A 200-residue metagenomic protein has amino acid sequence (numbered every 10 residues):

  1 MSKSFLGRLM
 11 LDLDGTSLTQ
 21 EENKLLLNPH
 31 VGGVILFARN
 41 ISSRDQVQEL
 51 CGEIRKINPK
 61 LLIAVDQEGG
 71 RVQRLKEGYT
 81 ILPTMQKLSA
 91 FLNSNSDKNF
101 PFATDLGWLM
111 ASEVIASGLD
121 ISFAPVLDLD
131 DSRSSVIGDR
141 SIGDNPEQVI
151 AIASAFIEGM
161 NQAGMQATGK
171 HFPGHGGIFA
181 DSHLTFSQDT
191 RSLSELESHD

Functional and structural regions predicted by a protein language model:
M1-L18, F156: Boundary/entry segment of secreted carbohydrate-active catalytic domains
R8, L62, Q166: Hydrophobic "anchor" residues on beta-strands that sit immediately upstream of conserved functional sites
D14-L27, F102-E113, E197-H199: Short, acidic/polar
E22-N23, C51, A111, A153 (+1 more regions): Generic hydrophobic/aromatic pocket-lining and core-packing "Φ" positions
H30-V149, H171, G176-T190: Enzymes and membrane/adaptor proteins characterized by extended Gly/Ser/Thr/Asp/Glu-rich, aromatic-dotted
P146-A180, S194-E197: Loop-centered beta-sheet repeat module
